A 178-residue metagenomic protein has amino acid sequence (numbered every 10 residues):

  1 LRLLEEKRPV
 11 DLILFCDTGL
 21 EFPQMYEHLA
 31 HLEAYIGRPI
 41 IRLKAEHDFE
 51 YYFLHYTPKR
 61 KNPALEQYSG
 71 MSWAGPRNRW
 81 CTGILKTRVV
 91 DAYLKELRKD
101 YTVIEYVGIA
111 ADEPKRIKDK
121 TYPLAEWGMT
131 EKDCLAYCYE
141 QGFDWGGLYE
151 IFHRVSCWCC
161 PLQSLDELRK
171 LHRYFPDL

Functional and structural regions predicted by a protein language model:
L1-L178: Nucleotide-activated chemistry modules centered on ATP-dependent adenylation/adenylyltransferase
